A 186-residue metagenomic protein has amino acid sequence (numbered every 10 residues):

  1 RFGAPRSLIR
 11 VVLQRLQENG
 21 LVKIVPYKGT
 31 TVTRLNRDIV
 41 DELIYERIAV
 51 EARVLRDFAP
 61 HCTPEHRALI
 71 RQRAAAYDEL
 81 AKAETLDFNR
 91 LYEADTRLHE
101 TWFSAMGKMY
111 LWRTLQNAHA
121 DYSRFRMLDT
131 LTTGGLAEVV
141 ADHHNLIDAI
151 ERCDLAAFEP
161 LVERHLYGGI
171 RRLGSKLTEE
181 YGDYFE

Functional and structural regions predicted by a protein language model:
R1-P60, G174-E186: Short linear motifs at protein or domain termini
S7, M127-T130: Short linear sequence elements within intrinsically disordered, low-complexity coil regions
D38, P64-L128, V139-D148, R152 (+1 more regions): Conserved amphipathic alpha-helical segments that form helical-bundle/coiled-coil interaction surfaces
A59-P60, G107, L131-T132: Short helix-capping/hinge motifs at transmembrane helix termini and TM-loop junctions
G134-A137: Active-site loop of classical SDR/Rossmann-like NAD(P)-dependent oxidoreductases, centered on the catalytic Tyr-X3-Lys
